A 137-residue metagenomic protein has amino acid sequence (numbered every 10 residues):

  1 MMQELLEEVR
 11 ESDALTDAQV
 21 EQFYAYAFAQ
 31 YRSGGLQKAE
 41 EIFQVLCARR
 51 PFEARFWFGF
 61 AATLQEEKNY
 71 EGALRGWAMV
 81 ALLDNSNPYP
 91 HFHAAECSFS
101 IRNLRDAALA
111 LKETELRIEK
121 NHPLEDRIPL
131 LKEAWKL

Functional and structural regions predicted by a protein language model:
M1-V9, L131-L137: Eukaryotic alpha-helical solenoid repeat scaffolds
L5-Q22: TPR-adjacent "capping" and linker segments in tetratricopeptide-repeat scaffold/adaptor proteins
D17-D84: Alpha-helical adaptor scaffolds
W77-L109: Ankyrin-repeat and related helical/solenoid repeat scaffolds used for protein-protein interactions
E96-H122, P129-E133: TPR/TPR-like (Sel1-like) alpha-helical repeat modules
